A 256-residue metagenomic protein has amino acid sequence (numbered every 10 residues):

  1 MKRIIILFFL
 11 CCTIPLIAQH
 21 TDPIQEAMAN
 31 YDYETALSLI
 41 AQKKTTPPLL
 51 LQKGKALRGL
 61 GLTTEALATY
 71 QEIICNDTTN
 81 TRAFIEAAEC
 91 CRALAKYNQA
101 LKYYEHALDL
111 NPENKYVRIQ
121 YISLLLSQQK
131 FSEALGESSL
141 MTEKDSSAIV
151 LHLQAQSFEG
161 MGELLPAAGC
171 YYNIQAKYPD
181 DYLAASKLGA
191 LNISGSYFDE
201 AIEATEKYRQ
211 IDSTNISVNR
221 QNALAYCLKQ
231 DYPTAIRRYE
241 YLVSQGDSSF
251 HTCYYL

Functional and structural regions predicted by a protein language model:
L16-Q71, C75, T79-R82: N-terminal leader/linker segments that initiate helical-solenoid repeat arrays
A29, G59, A93-L94, S127-Q128 (+3 more regions): Register position in tetratricopeptide repeats
L39, K43, E72-I73, H106-A107 (+4 more regions): Canonical positions in the second alpha-helix
K44, T78, P112, D145-S146 (+3 more regions): Short coil turns that delineate tetratricopeptide repeat
L49, A83, V117, V150-L151 (+3 more regions): TPR alpha-solenoid repeat register
Q52, G59, E86, Q120-S123 (+4 more regions): Canonical tetratricopeptide repeat
